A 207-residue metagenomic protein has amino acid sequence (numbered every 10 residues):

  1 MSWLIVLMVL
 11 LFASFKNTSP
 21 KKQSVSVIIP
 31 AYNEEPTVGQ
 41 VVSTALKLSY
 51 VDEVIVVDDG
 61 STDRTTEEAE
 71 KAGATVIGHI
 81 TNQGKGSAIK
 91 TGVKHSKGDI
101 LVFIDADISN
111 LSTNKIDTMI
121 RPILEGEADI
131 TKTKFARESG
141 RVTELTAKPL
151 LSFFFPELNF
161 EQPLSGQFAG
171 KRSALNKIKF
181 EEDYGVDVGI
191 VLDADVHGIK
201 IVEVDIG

Functional and structural regions predicted by a protein language model:
M1-K21: N-terminal membrane-anchoring/stem segments of glycan-assembly enzymes
F12-A13, N33-K47: Short, well-formed alpha-helical segments that are part of the catalytic scaffolds of diverse glycosyltransferases
S24-S26, G189: Cell-envelope/extracellular polymer assembly enzymes that use nucleotide-activated donors
D58-T66: A conserved acidic beta->alpha catalytic loop
T66-H95: Conserved donor nucleotide-binding strand/loop of the catalytic core
T81, S87-V93, L111-A174: Acceptor/aglycone-binding surface of glycosyltransferases and processive sugar-polymer synthases
L101: Short aromatic/hydrophobic "clamp" motif used to bind/position activated sugar donors
E182, V191-G207: Catalytic donor-sugar/metal-binding loop of nucleotide-sugar-dependent glycosyltransferases
